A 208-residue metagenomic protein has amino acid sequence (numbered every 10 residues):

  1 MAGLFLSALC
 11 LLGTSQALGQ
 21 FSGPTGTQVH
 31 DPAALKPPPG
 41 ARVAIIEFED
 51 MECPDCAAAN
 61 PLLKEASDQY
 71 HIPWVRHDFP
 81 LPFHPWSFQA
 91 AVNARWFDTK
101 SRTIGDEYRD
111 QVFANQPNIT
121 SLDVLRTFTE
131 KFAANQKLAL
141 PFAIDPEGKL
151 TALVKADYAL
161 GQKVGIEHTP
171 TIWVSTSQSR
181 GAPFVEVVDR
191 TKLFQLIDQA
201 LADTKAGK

Functional and structural regions predicted by a protein language model:
A2-G13: Bacterial N-terminal signal peptides
L18-Q20: Boundary of Sec targeting at the N-terminus
G23-V43, D68: A short beta-strand-turn-helix
V29-A34, N60-L62, Y158-L160: A generic local structural motif
P37-G40, S67-Q69, W86, K163-H168: Extracellular/periplasmic catalytic domains that process cell-envelope and extracellular macromolecules
V43, I72, P170: Residue-level detector of short, conserved catalytic/binding motifs and their immediate flanks
I46, M51-F132: Structural alpha/beta surface segment adjacent to cysteine/selenocysteine redox centers across thiol/disulfide enzymes
E130-K208: C-terminal cap of thioredoxin/glutaredoxin-like
